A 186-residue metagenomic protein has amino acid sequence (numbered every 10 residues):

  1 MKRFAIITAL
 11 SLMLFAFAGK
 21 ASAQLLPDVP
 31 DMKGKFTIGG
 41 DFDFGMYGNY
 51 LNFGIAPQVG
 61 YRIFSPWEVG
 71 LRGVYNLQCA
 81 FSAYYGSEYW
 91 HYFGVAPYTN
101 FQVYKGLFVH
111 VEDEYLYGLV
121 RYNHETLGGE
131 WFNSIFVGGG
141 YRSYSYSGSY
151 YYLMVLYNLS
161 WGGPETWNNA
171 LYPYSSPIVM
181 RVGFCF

Functional and structural regions predicted by a protein language model:
A21-R72, C185: Short glycine/proline- and aromatic-enriched beta-strand/turn motifs that initiate or cap beta-hairpins
Q24-P27, I63-S65, V103-G106, G140-S145 (+2 more regions): Outer-membrane beta-barrel proteins
G34-F36, L51-F53, Y89-F93, G129-I135 (+1 more regions): Residues that define the transmembrane beta-barrel architecture of outer-membrane proteins
F36, P66-V69, G106-V109, S145-Y151: Repeated loop/turn-to-beta-strand initiation elements of outer-membrane beta-barrel proteins
G40, L71, T99, V109-V111 (+3 more regions): Membrane-embedded beta-strand positions of outer-membrane beta-barrel proteins
F42-G48, Y75-C79, D113-L119, S143 (+2 more regions): Transmembrane beta-strands of outer-membrane beta-barrel pores
D43-G54, Y84-S87, S147, G163-Y172: Solvent-exposed loop/turn segments connecting transmembrane beta-strands in outer-membrane beta-barrel proteins
E130-F186: Predominantly the C-terminal beta-signal and adjacent terminal strand-loop region of outer-membrane beta-barrel
